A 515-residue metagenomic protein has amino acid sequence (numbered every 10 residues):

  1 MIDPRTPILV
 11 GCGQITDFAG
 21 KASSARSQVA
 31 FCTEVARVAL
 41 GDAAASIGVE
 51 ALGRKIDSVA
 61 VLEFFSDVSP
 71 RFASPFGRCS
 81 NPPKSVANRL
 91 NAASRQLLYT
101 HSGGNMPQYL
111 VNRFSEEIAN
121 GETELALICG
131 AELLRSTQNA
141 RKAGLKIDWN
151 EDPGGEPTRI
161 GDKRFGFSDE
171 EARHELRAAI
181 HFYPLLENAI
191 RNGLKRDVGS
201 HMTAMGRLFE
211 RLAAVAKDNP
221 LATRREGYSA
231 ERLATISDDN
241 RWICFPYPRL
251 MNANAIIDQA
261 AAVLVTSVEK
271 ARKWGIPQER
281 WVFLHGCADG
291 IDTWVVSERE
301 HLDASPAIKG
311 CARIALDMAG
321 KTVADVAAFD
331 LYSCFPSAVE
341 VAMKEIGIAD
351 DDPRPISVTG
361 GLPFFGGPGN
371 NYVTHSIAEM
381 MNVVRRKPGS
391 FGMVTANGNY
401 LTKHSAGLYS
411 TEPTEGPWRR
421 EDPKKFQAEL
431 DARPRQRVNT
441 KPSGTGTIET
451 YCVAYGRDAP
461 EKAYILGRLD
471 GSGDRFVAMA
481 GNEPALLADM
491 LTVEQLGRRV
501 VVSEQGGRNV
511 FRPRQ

Functional and structural regions predicted by a protein language model:
M1-V29, D152-L176, P184-N188, N192-E210 (+5 more regions): Condensing-enzyme catalytic core mediating Claisen C-C bond formation in acyl metabolism
Q28-G48, P82-K84, S267, D303-A319 (+1 more regions): Short, well-ordered amphipathic alpha-helical segments that serve as non-catalytic structural scaffolds within diverse
A39-D57, L90, A312-D325, T440 (+1 more regions): Phosphate/pyrophosphate-binding loops at sites that engage ATP/ADP/AMP, CoA/4′-phosphopantetheine, polyphosphate
E63-L125, L133-S168, L176, I180 (+6 more regions): Conserved catalytic cysteine-centered active-site region of acyl-thioester-dependent Claisen-condensing enzymes
S69-P75, S333-D350, G367-Y372, L401-E412 (+1 more regions): Short glycine/threonine-rich loop-to-helix capping motif typified by GTGT followed within a few residues by an Asp-Pro
S102-E132, R177-D218, V263-K270, M318-K321 (+2 more regions): Active-site-proximal alpha-helical scaffold in enzymes
N219-Q278, D317, A324-K344: Accessory "access/gating" subregions that flank catalytic or transport cores
A485-S503: Short nucleic-acid-contacting surface segments enriched for D/E, G, S/T with interspersed K/R
